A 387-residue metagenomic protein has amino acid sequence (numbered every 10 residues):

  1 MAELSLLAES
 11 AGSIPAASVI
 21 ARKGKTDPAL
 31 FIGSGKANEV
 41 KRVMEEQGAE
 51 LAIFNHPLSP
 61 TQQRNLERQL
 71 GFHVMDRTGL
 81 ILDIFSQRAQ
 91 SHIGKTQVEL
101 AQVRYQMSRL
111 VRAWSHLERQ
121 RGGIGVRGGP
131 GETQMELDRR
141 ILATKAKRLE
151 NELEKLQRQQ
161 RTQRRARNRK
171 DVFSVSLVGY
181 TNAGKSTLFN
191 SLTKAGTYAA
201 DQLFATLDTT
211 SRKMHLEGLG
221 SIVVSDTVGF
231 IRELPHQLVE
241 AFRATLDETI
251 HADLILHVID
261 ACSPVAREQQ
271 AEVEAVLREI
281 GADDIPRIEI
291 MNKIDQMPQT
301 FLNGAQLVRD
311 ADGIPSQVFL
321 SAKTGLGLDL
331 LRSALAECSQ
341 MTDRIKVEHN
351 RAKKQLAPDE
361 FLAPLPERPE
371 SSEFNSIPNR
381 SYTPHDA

Functional and structural regions predicted by a protein language model:
M1-R77, I81, N375, T383-A387: N-terminal accessory targeting/assembly segments
S5-E9, K41-E46, L58-F72, L219-G220 (+1 more regions): Conserved C-terminal guanine-recognition region of P-loop GTPase G domains, centered on the G4
I14-A17, A21-K23, Q202-E233, L254: Switch I (G2) and immediately adjacent beta-strands of P-loop GTPase domains
K23-K25, P57-P60, G79-L82, V228-I231 (+3 more regions): Conserved nucleotide-binding/hydrolysis micro-motifs of P-loop NTPases
T26-L30, R88-H92, Q134, G196-Y198 (+2 more regions): Flexible beta-alpha connector loops of hexameric P-loop NTPases
G79-V98: Short alpha-helix plus adjacent loop in nuclease-associated cores
S108-A183, F189-N190, P264, E268 (+1 more regions): C-terminal-of-GTPase-core extension/linker across diverse P-loop GTPases
R167-F173, L192-I222, H236-A241, A266 (+1 more regions): Switch I (effector-binding) loop of TRAFAC-class P-loop GTPase G-domains
